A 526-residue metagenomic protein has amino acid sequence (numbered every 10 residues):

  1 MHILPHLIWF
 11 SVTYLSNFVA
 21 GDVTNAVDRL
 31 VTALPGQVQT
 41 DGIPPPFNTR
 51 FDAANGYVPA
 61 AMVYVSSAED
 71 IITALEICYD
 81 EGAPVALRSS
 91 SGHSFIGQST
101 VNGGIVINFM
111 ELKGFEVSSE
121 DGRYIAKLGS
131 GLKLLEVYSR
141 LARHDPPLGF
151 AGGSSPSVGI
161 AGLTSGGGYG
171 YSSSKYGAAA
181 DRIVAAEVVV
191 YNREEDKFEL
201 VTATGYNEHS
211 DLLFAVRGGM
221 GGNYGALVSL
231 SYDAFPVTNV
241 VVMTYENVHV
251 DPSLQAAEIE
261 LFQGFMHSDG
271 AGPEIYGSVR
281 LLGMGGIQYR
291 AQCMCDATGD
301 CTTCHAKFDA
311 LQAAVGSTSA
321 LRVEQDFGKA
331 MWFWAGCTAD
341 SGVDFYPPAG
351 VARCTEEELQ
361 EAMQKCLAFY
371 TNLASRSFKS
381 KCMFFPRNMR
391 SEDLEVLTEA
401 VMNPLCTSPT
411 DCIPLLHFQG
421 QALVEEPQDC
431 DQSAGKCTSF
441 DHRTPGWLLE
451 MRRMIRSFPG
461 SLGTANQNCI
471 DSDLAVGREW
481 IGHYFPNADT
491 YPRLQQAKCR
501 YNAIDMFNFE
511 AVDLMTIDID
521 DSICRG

Functional and structural regions predicted by a protein language model:
M1-P5: Positively charged n-region of N-terminal signal peptides that target proteins for export
I8-W9, Y14-G526: Soluble FAD-dependent oxygen oxidases
